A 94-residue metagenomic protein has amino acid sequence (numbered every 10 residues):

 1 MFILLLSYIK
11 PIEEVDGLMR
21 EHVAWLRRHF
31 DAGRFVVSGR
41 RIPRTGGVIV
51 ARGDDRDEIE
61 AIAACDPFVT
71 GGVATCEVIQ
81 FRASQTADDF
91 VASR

Functional and structural regions predicted by a protein language model:
M1-R94: Conserved, structured core segments of small domains
